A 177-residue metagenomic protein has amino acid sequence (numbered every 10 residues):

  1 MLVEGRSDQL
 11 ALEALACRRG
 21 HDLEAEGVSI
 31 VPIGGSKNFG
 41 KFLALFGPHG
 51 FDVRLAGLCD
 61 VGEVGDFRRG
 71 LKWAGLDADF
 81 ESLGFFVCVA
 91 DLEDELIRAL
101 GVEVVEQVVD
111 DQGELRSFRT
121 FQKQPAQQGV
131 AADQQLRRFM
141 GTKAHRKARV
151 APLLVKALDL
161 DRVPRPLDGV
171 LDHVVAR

Functional and structural regions predicted by a protein language model:
M1-R177: Acidic, divalent-metal-binding catalytic cores of TOPRIM and closely related two-metal-ion phosphodiester/pyrophosphate
